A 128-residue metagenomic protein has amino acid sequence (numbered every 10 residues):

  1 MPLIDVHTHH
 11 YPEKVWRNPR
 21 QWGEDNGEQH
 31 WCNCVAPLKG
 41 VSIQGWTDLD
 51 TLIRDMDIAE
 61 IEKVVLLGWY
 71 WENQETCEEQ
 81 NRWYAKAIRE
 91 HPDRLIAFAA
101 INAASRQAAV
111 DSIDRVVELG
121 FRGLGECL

Functional and structural regions predicted by a protein language model:
M1-V65: An N-terminally biased module of ancient metal coordination in phosphate/nucleic-acid-related enzymes
E62-L128: Active-site gating/metal-coordination segments in enzymes
